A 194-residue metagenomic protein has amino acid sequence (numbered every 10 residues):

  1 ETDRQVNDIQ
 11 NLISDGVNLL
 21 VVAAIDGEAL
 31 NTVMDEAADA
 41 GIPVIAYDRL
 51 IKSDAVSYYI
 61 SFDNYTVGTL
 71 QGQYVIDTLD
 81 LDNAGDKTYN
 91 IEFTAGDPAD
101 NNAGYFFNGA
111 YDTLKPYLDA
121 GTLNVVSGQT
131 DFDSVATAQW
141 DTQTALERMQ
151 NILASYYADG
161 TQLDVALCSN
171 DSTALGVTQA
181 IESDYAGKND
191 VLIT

Functional and structural regions predicted by a protein language model:
E1-T194: A residue-level marker of the well-folded mature domains of exported/periplasmic proteins
